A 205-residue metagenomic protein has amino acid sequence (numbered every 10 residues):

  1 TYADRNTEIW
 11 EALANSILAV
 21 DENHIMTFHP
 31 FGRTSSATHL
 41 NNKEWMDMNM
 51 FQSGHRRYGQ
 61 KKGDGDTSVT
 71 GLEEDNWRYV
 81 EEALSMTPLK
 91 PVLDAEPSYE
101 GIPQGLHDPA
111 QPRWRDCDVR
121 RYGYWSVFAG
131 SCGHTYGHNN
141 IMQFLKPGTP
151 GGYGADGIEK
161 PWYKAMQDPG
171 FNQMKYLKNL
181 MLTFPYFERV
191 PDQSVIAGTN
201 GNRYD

Functional and structural regions predicted by a protein language model:
T1-D94: Active-site neighborhood of glycoside hydrolase catalytic domains
N6, R115, V119: Aromatic-acidic/polar surface patches that form glycan- and anion
N41-E44, D108-A110, G148-G157: Short low-complexity, flexible loop/linker segments enriched in glycine and/or proline with clustered acidic
N41-G54, D118, Y124-G133: Structural recognition of alpha->loop->beta junctions
Y58-G59, I102-Q104: Short acidic/His/Gly/Ser-rich catalytic and metal-binding motifs that mark active-site loops of diverse hydrolases
D64-S68, L106-R115: Short, surface-exposed loop/helix-turn segments at secondary-structure junctions that function as lids/hinges flanking
P88-V92, Y99-P103, V119-D205: Aromatic- and carboxylate-lined catalytic core of secreted/periplasmic carbohydrate-active enzymes
